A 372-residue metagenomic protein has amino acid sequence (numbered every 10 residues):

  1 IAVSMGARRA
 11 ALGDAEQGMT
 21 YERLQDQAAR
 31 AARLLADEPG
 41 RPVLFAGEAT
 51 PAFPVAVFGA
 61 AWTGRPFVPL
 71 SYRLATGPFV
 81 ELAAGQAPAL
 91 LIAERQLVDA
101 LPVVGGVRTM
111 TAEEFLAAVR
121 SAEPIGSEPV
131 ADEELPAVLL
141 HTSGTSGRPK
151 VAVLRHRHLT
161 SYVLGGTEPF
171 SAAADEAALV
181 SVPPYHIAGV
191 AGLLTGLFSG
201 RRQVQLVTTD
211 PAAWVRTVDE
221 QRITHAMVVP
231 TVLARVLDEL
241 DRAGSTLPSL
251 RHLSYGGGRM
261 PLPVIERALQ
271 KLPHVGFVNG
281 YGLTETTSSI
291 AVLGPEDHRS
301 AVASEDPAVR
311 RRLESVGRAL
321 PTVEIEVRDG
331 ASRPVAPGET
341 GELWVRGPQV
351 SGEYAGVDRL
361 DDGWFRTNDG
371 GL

Functional and structural regions predicted by a protein language model:
I1-M19: AMP-dependent adenylate-forming
Q17, A32-L74, P183: Conserved AMP-binding/adenylate-forming
G18-R23, A137-L164: Conserved AMP-binding A3 loop
R95-E133, R148, T160, P307-A308: ANL superfamily adenylate-forming
E123-H141, R148, S171-A177, P321: Conserved pre-ATP/AMP-binding loop-to-beta segment of ANL
T160-A177, Y185-H225, E239: Conserved AMP-binding/adenylation subdomain of ANL enzymes
I223-M227, E239-R310, E324, A331-S332: Gly/Ser/Thr-rich phosphate-binding loop
P334-G338, E342-L372: Conserved ATP-binding/catalytic segment of the ANL
